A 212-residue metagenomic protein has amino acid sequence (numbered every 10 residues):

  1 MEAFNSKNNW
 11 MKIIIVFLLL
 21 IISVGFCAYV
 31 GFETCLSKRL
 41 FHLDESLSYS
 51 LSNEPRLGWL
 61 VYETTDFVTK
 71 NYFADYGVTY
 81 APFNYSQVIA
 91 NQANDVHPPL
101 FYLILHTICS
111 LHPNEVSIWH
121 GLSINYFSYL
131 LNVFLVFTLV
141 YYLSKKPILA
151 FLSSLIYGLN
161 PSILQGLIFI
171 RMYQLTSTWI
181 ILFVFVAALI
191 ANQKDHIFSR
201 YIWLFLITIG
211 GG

Functional and structural regions predicted by a protein language model:
K12-Y76: Transmembrane signal-anchor helices characteristic of membrane glycosylation enzymes that use polyprenol
T64-K70, A81-N94, Y102-H106: Active-site lumenal/periplasmic loops and adjacent helix-entry segments of GT-C-fold, multi-pass membrane
A90, N94-L103, L111-L131: Loop-to-helix entry region of an early transmembrane alpha helix in multi-pass inner-membrane enzymes
T107, L135, L175-K194, W203: Specific aromatic-rich, kink-prone transmembrane helix
W119, V136-L159, S177: Transmembrane-helix signature of polytopic, membrane-embedded enzymes that assemble or transfer cell-envelope glycans
H120-S144, L182-F185: Transmembrane-helix motifs of polytopic, lipid-linked glycan transferases
I168-Y173: Short acidic/glycine- and proline-prone juxtamembrane loop motifs at membrane-interface regions of multi-pass membrane
S199-G212: Membrane-interface alpha helices of multi-pass inner-membrane proteins
